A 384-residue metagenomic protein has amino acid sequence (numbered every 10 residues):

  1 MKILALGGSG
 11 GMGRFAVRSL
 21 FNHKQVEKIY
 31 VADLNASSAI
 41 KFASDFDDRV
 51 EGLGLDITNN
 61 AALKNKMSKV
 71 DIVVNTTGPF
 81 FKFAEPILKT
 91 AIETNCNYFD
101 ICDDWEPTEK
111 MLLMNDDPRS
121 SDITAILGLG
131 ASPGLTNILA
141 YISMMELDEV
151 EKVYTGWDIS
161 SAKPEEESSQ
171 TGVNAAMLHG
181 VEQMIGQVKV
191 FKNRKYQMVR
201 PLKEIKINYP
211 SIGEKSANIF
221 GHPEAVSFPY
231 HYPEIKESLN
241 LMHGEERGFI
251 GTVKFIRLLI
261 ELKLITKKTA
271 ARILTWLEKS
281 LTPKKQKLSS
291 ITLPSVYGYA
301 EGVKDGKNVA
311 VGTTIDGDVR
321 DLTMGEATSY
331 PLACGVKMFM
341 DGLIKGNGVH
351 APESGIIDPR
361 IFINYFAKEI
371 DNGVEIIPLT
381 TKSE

Functional and structural regions predicted by a protein language model:
L4-S19: N-terminal Rossmann NAD(P)H-binding glycine-rich loop of SDR-like oxidoreductase domains
K28-Y30: Short beta-strand element of Class I
N35-S37: Helix N-cap at the beta1-alpha1 junction of Rossmann-like dinucleotide-binding domains, i.e., the first residues
F46-N59: Rossmann-fold cofactor-recognition segment
D56-K69, T76-P79: Conserved Rossmann-fold cofactor-binding substructure of NAD(P)-dependent oxidoreductases
P79, T90-T108: ADP-ribose/adenylate-binding Rossmann-like module
C102-I123: Rossmann-fold NAD(P)-binding glycine/threonine-rich loop
M145-E384: C-terminal catalytic/substrate-binding lobe primarily of soluble NAD(P)-dependent oxidoreductases
